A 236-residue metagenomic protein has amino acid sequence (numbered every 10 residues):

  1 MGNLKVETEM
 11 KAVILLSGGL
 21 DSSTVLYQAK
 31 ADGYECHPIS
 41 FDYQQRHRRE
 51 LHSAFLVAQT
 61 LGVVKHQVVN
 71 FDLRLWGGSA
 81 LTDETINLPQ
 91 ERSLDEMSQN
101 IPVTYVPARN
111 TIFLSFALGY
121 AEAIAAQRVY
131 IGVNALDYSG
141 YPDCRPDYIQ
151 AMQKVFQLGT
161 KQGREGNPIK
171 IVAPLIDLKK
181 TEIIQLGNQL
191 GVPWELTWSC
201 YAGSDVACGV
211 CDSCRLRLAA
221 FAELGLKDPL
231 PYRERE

Functional and structural regions predicted by a protein language model:
L4-L190: ATP-dependent adenylation/nucleotidyltransferase module used to activate substrates
Q90, A219-E223: A polyampholytic, Gly/Pro-enriched intrinsically disordered region
T160, A222-G225: Short amphipathic alpha-helical interaction/hinge segments
G187-Q189, W194-G203: Short, intrinsically disordered, charge-biased short linear motifs at domain edges
W198-A219: Local cysteine-cluster metal-coordination motifs and their immediate loop/turn environment, predominantly Fe-S cluster
G203-S204, L224-E236: Short cysteine/histidine-rich metal-coordination sites, predominantly Zn2+-binding motifs
